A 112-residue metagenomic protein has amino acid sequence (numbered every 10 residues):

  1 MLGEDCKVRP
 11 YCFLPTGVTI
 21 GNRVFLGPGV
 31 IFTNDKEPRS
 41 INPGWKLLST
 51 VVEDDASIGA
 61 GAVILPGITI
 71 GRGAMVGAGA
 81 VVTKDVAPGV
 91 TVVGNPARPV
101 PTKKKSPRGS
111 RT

Functional and structural regions predicted by a protein language model:
G3-E4, R9-P10, P15-T16, G21-N22 (+10 more regions): Left-handed beta-helix
P43-L47: P-loop NTPase nucleotide-binding/switch module
V51-V52, S110-T112: Short, low-complexity, polar/charged sequence segments that are solvent-exposed and flexible
P88-R111: Conserved beta-strand-loop-alpha-helix hinge in the C-terminal portion of ABC ATPase nucleotide-binding domains
